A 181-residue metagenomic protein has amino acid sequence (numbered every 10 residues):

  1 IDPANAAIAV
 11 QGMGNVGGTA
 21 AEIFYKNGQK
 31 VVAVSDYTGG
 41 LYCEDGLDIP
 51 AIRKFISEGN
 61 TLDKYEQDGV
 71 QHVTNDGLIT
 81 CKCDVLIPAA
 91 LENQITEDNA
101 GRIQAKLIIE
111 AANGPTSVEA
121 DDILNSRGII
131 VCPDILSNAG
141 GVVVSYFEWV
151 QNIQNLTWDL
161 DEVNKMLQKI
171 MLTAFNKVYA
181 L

Functional and structural regions predicted by a protein language model:
I1-T80: Glycine-rich phosphate/diphosphate-binding loop of Rossmann-like nucleotide-binding domains
A7, Q29-A33, D84-V85, K106-I108 (+2 more regions): Structural motif
V16-A20, Q94-I95, T116-V118, A139-G141: Short glycine/serine/threonine-rich phosphate/pyrophosphate-binding segments that cradle anionic phosphate groups
D36-G39, L91, N113, I135-S137: Short, ordered loop/turn segments at secondary-structure junctions
L62-D63, D84-P88: Short acidic/polar alpha-helix capping motifs at helix-coil junctions
V70, I87-N93, A111-T116: A general structural motif
V73-C83, L91-I108: Rossmann-fold NAD(P) dinucleotide-binding segment
G101-L181: Adenosine-phosphate binding glycine-rich loop
